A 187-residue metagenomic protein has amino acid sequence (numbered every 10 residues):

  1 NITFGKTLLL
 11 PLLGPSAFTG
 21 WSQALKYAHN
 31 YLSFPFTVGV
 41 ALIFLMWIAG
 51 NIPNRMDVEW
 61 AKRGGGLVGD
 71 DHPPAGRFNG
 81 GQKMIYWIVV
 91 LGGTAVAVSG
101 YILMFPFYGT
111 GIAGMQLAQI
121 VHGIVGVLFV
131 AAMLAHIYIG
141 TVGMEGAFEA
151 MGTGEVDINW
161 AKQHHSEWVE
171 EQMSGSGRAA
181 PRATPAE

Functional and structural regions predicted by a protein language model:
N1-E187: Membrane-embedded alpha-helical bundles that constitute the cytochrome b-like, heme-associated redox core of multi-pass
